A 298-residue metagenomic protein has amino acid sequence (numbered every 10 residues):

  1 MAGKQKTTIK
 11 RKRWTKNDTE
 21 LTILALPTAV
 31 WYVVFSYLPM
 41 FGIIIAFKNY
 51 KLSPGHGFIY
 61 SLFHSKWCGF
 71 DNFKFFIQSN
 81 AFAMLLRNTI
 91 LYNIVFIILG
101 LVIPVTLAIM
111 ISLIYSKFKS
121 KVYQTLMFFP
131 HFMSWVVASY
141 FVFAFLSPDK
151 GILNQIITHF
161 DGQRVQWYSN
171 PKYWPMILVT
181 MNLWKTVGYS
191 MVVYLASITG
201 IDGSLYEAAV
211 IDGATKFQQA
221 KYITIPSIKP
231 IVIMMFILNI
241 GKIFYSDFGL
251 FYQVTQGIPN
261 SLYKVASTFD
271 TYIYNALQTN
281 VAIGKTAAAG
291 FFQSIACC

Functional and structural regions predicted by a protein language model:
M1-T15: Short, Lys/Arg-rich, polar N-terminal cytosolic tail immediately upstream of the first transmembrane signal-anchor
R13-C298: A structural signal for multi-pass alpha-helical bundles of membrane permease subunits that mediate small-molecule
